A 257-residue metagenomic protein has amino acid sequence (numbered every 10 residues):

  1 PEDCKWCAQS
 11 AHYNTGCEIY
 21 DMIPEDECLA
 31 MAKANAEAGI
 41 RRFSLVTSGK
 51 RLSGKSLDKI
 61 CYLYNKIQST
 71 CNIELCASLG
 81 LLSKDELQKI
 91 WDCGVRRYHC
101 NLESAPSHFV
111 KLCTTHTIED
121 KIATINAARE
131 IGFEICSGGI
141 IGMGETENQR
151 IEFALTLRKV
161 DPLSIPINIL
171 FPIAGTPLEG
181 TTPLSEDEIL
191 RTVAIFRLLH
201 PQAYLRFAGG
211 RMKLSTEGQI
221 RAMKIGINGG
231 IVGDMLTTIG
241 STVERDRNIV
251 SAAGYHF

Functional and structural regions predicted by a protein language model:
P1, A38-R41, C71-N72, P201-Q202 (+1 more regions): Short coil/turn connectors at secondary-structure junctions
P1, V110-C113, E179, T237: Generic, ordered loop/turn and secondary-structure boundary motif
P1-A11: Local cysteine-cluster metal-coordination motifs and their immediate loop/turn environment, predominantly Fe-S cluster
E2, L87-Q88, S215-Q219: Short, solvent-exposed polar/charged micro-motifs at secondary-structure junctions
C4, A128, F196: Short hydrophobic alpha-helical segments of the AMP-binding
C7, F43-S44, Y98-C100, I165 (+2 more regions): Hydrophobic residues within beta-strands of alpha/beta enzymes
H12-G138, M143, E147-E152, T156-V160: Conserved Radical SAM active-site core
R158-F257: Auxiliary Fe-S-binding modules of radical SAM enzymes
